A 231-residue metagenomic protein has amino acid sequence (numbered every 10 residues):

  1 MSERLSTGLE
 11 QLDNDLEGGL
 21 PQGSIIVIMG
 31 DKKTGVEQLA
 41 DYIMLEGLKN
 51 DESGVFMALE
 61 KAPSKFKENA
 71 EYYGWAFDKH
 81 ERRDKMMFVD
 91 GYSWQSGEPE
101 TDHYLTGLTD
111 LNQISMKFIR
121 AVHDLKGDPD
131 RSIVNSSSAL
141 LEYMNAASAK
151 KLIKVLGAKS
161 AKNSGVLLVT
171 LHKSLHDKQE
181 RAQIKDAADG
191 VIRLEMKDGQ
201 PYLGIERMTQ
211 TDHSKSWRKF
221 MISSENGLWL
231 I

Functional and structural regions predicted by a protein language model:
T7-G19: Pre-Walker A adenine-sensing motif
I26-M29: Short hydrophobic/aromatic beta-strand immediately N-terminal to the Walker A/P-loop
D31-T106: Conserved P-loop
S53, D84-M86, D128-R131, K162-T170: Loop/turn-to-beta-strand initiation segments
E60-S64, S93-S96, S138-A139, K173-D177 (+2 more regions): Conserved nucleotide-binding/hydrolysis micro-motifs of P-loop NTPases
Q95-A161: Phosphate-binding/switch loop-helix module in NTP-utilizing enzymes
G165-V166, T170-I231: Phosphate-binding/switch region of NTP-binding enzymes
